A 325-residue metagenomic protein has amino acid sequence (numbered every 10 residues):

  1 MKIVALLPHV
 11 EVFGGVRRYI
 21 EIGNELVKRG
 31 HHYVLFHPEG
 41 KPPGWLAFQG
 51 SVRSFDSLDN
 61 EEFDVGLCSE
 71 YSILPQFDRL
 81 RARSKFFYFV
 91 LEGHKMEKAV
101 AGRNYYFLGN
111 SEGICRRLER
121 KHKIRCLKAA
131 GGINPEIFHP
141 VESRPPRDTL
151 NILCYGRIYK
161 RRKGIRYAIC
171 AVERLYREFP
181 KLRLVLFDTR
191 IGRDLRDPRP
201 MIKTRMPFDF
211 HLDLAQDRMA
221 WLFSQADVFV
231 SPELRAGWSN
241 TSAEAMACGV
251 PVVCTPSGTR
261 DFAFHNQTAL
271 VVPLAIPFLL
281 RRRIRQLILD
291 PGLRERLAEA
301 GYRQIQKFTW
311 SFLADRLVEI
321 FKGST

Functional and structural regions predicted by a protein language model:
M96-K98, G132-D148: Acidic anion/phosphate-binding donor-loop and adjacent secondary structure in glycosyltransferase catalytic cores
L108, R144-K163, I169-E173: Conserved donor-binding/catalytic core segment of Leloir-type glycosyltransferases
R196-L214: Nucleotide-activated donor-binding/catalytic signature segment of Leloir-type glycosyltransferases, i.e., the conserved
W221-A226: Short alpha-helical donor nucleotide-sugar binding micro-motif in glycosyltransferases
L234: Aromatic "clamp/platform" in nucleotide-sugar-dependent glycosyltransferases that forms part of the donor/acceptor
P251-C254: Short hydrophobic beta-strand element within catalytic cores of glycosyltransferases and related nucleotide-activated
H265-N266, L270-P277, Q286-G292: Conserved acidic donor-binding segment of nucleotide-sugar-dependent glycosyltransferases
L279, Q286, L293-K307, R316-E319: A short, well-ordered alpha-helix in the C-terminal region of glycosyltransferases
